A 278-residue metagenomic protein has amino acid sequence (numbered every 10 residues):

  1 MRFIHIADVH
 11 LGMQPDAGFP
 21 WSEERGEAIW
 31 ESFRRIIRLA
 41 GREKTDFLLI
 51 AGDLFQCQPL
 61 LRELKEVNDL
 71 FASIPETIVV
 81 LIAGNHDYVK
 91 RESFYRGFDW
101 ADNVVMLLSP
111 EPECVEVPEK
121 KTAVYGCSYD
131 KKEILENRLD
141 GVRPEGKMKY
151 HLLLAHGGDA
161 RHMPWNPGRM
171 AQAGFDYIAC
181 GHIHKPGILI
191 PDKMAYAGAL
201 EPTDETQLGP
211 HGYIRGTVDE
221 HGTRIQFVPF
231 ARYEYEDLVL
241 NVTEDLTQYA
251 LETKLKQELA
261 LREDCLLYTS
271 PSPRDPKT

Functional and structural regions predicted by a protein language model:
M1-E66: N-terminal active-site segment of His-dependent metallophosphoesterases
V9-L11, L54, Y129, L189 (+1 more regions): Hydrophobic pocket-lining residues within nucleotide cofactor-binding pockets
P15, L135-R138, R224-F227: Short, charged, solvent-exposed linker or helix-capping segments at domain edges/interfaces that act as flexible hinges
E27, E111-P118, A197-L261: Binuclear metal-dependent phosphoesterase catalytic core
R34-E43, Y249-C265: A short, well-ordered alpha-helical element
F47, C57-T217: His/Asp/Glu-rich metal-coordinating catalytic cores of metallo-dependent phosphodiesterases/hydrolases acting on
D53, D87, D275: Acidic Asp/Glu-based divalent-cation binding sites
Y268, P273-T278: Single conserved hydrophobic/aromatic residue that forms the stacking wall/gate of nucleotide- or nucleobase-binding
